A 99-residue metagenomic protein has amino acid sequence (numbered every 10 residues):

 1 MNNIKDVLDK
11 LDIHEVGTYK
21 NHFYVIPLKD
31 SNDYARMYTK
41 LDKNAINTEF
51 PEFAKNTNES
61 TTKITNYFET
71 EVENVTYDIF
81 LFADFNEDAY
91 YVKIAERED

Functional and structural regions predicted by a protein language model:
M1-N2, E96-D99: Short intrinsically disordered terminal tails
M1-P27, S31: N-terminal leader/targeting segments
Y19-A95: Acidic, low-complexity, intrinsically disordered interaction modules
